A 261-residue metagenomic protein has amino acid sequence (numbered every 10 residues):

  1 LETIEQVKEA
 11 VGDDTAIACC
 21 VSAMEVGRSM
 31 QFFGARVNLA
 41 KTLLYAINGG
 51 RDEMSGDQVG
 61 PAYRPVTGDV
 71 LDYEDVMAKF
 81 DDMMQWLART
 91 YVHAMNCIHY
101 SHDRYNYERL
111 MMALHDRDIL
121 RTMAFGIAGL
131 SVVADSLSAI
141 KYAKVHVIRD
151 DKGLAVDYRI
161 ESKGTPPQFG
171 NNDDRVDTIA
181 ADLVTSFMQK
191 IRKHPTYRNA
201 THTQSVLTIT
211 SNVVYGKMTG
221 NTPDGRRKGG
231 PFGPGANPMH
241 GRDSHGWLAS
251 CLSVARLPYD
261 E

Functional and structural regions predicted by a protein language model:
L1-E261: Conserved catalytic cores of very large enzyme subunits
